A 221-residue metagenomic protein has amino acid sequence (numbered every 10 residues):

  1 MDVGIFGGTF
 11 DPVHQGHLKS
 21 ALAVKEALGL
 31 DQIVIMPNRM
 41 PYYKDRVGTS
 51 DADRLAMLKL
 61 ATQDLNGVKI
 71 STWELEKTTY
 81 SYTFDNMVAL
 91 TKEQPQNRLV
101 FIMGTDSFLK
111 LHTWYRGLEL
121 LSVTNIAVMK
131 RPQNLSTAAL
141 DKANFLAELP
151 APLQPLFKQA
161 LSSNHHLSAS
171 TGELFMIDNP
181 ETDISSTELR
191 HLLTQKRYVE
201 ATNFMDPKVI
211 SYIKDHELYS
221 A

Functional and structural regions predicted by a protein language model:
M1-A221: Nucleotidyltransferase catalytic core that binds NTPs
